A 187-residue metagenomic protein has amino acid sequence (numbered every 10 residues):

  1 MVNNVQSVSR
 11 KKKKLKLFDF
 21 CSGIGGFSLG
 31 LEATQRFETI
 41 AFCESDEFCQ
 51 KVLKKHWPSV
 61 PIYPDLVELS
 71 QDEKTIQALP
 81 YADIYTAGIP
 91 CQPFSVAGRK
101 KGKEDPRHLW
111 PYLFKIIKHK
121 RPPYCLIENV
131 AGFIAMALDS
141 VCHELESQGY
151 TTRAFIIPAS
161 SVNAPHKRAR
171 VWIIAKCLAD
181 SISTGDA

Functional and structural regions predicted by a protein language model:
M1-T39, S45, C49-V52, Y81 (+2 more regions): S-adenosyl-L-methionine-dependent DNA methyltransferase catalytic core
L17, F42, Y63, T86 (+1 more regions): Generic enzyme active-site microenvironment
F20, F42, V130, I134: Aromatic-acidic/polar surface patches that form glycan- and anion
C21, C43, L66, I156-P158: Residues at the C-termini of beta-strands that transition into short coil/loop
T39, P61-P64, T151-F155: A short coil-to-beta-strand element that immediately follows conserved catalytic motifs
S45, K51-Q77: S-adenosyl-L-methionine
L69-A82, I89-A187: Class I S-adenosyl-L-methionine
